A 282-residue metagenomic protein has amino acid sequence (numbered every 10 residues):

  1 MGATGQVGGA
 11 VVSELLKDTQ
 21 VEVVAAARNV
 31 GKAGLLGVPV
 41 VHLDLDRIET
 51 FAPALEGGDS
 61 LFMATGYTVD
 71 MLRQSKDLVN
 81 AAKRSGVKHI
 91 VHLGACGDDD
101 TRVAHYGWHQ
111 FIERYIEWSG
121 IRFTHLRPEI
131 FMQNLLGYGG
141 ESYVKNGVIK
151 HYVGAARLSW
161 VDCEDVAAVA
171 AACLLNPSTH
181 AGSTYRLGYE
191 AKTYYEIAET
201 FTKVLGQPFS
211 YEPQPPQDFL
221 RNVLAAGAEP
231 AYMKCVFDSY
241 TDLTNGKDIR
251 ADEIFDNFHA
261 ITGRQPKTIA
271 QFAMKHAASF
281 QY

Functional and structural regions predicted by a protein language model:
M1-L36, D46-G58, Y67-K76, N80-H89 (+4 more regions): Oxidoreductase cofactor-interface core, primarily capturing Rossmann-like NAD(P)-dependent enzymes
A25, Q217-Y282: A hydrophobic C-terminal alpha-helical subdomain
P39-H42: Conserved SAM-binding strand-loop segment of SAM-dependent methyltransferases
